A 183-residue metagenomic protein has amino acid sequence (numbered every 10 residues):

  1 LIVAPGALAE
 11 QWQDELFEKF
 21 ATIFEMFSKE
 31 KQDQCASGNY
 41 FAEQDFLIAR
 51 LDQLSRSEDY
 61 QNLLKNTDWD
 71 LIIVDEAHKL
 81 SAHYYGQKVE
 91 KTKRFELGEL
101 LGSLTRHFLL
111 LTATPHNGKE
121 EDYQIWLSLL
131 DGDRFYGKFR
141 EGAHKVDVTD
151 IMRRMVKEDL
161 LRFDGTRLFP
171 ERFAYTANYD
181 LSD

Functional and structural regions predicted by a protein language model:
L1-F20, N117: Conserved Walker A/P-loop ATP-binding site and its immediately adjacent core in helicase/helicase-like ATPase domains
A4-P5, K29, A113: Cofactor-binding loop segments of dinucleotide-utilizing enzymes, especially the Rossmann-like FAD- and NAD(P)+-binding
A21-Q32, R134-K138: Conserved RecA-like helicase motor-core motifs
M26-C35, L51-R56: Conserved helicase motor
D33-L47: Conserved motor-coupling elements within RecA-like helicase/translocase cores
E43, I48-W69, S81-R106, L110-H116 (+1 more regions): Inter-lobe coupling linker of SF2 helicases/translocases
D75-E76: Walker B catalytic acidic pair
